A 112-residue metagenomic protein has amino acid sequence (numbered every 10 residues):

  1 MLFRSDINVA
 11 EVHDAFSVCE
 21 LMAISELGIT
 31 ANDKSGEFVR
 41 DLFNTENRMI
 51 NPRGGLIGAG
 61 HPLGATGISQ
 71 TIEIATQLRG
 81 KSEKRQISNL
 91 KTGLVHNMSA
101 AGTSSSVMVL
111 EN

Functional and structural regions predicted by a protein language model:
M1: Extracellular interaction modules
R4-N112: Claisen-condensing/thiolase-fold acyl-transfer catalytic domains that form or cleave C-C bonds in fatty acid
